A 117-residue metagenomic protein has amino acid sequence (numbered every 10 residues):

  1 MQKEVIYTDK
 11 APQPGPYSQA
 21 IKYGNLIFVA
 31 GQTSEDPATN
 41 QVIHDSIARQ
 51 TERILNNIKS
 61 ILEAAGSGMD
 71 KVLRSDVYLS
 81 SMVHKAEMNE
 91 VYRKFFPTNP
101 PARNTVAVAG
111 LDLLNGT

Functional and structural regions predicted by a protein language model:
M1-N56, S60-L73, L79-T117: N-terminal presequence-like segments and the immediate start of the first folded domain
